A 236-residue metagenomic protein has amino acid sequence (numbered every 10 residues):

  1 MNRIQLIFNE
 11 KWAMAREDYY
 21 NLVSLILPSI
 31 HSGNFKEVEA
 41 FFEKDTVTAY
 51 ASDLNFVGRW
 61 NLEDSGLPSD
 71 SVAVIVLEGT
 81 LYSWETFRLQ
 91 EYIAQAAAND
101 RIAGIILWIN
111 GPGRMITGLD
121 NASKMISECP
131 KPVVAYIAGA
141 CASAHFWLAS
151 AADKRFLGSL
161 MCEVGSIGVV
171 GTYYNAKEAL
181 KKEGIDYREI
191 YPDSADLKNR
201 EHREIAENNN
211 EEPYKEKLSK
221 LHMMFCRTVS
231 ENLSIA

Functional and structural regions predicted by a protein language model:
M1-K131, A140, A144-N232: Small-residue-centered hinge/linker elements
S234-A236: Short, intrinsically disordered, charge-balanced linker/junction segments flanking boundaries in proteins
